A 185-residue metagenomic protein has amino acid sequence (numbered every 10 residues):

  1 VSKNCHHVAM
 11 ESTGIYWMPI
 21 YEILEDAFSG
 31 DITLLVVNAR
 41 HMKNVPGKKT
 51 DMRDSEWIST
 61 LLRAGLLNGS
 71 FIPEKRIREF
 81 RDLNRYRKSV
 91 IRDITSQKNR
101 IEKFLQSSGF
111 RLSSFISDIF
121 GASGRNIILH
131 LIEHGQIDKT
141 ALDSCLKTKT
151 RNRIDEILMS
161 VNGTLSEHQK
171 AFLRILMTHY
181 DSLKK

Functional and structural regions predicted by a protein language model:
V1-K185: A detector of single, family-specific signature residues that are central to catalytic or substrate-handling motifs
